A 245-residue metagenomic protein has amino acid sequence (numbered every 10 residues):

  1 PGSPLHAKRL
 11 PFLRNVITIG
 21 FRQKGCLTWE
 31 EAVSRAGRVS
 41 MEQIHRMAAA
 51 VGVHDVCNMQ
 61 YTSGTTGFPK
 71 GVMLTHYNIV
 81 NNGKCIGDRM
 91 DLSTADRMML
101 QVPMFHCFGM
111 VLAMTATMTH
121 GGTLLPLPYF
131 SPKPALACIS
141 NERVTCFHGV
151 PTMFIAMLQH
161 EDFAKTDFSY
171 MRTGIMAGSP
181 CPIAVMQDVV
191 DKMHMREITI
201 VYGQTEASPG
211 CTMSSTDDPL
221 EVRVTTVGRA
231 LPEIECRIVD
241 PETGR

Functional and structural regions predicted by a protein language model:
P1, K70-M73, L100, G122-Y129 (+1 more regions): Short beta-strand->loop structural element characteristic of the AMP-binding/adenylate-forming
P1-L13: Short mixed-charge
R9-L10, T18, E30, S34-Y61 (+2 more regions): Conserved pre-ATP/AMP-binding loop-to-beta segment of ANL
V33-S34, T119, V144-G149, L158-V222 (+2 more regions): Gly/Ser/Thr-rich phosphate-binding loop
H54-G67, V72, G83, G87 (+1 more regions): ATP phosphate-binding P-loop of adenylate-forming
V56, T62-T65, M98, M104 (+6 more regions): Conserved S/T- and glycine-rich ATP-binding loop of Class I adenylate-forming
V80-R97, F105-C146, H160: Conserved AMP-binding/adenylation subdomain of ANL enzymes
